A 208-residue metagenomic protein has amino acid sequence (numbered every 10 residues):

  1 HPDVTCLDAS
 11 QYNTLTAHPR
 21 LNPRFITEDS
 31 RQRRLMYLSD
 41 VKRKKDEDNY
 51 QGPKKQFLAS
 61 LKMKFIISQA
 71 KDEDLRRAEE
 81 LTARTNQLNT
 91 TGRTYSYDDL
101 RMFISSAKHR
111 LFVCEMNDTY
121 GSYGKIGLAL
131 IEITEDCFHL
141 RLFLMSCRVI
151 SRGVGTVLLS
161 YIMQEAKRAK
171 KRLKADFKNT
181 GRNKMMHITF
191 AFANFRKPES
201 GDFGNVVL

Functional and structural regions predicted by a protein language model:
H1-V113, Y120-K125, G204-N205: C-terminal cap/substrate-recognition subdomain and adjoining C-terminal extension of metal-dependent phosphatase-like
D99-L100, N179-N183, V206-V207: A glycine-rich phosphate-binding loop feature that marks nucleotide/adenosyl-phosphate handling sites
M116, K125-K197: Acyl-donor binding region in acyl/amide transferases
E132, V207-L208: Solvent-exposed residues in well-ordered beta-strands and their adjoining turns, especially edge/terminal strands
N194-V207: Conserved catalytic-core motifs of GNAT/GCN5-like acyltransferases
